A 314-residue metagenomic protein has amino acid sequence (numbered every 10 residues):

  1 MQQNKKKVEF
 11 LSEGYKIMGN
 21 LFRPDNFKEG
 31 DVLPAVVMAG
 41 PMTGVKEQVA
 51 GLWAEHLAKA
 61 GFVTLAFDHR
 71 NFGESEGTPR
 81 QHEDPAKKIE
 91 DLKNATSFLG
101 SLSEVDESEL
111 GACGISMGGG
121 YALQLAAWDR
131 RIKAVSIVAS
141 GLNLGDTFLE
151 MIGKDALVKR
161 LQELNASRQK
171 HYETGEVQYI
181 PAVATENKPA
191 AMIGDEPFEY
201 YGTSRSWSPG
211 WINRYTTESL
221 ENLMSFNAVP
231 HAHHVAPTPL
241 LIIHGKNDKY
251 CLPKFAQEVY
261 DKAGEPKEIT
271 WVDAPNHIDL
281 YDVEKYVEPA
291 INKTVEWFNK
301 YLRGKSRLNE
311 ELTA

Functional and structural regions predicted by a protein language model:
M1-D31: N-terminal cap/lid segment of alpha/beta-hydrolase-fold proteins
T43-E55, H69: The serine-hydrolase catalytic nucleophile loop
H56-E76: Conserved alpha/beta-hydrolase
H82-S103: Alpha/beta-hydrolase active-site loop
L123-T203: Alpha/beta-hydrolase-fold enzymes
V235-A236, I242-H244: Short beta-strand/loop motif that positions the catalytic acidic residue of the alpha/beta-hydrolase fold
K249-F255: Conserved alpha/beta-hydrolase "acid-adjacent" motif
P275-E288: Catalytic histidine-centered segment of alpha/beta-hydrolase-like enzymes
